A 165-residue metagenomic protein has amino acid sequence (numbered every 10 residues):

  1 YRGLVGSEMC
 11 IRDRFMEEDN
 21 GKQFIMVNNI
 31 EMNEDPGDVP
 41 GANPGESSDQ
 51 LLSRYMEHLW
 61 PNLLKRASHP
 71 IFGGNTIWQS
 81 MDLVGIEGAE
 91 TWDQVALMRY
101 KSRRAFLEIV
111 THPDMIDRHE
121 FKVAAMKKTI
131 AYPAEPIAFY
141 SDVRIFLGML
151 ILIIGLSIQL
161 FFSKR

Functional and structural regions predicted by a protein language model:
Y1-G6, C10: Single conserved hydrophobic/aromatic residue that forms the stacking wall/gate of nucleotide- or nucleobase-binding
R12-E18, W60-W92, K127-P136: Short, glycine- and small/hydrophobic-rich beta-strand elements in well-ordered beta-sheets
F24-N33: Active-site-flanking beta-strand signature of metal-NTP-handling nucleotidyl enzymes and homologous cyclase-like
D35-L64: Aromatic- and Gly/Pro-rich amphipathic surface segment
D38, S102-R118: Short amphipathic alpha-helices within nucleic acid-binding modules
A89-F106: Hydrophobic alpha-helical transmembrane segments
E120-F146: Short, aromatic-rich amphipathic segments at membrane interfaces that lie adjacent to a transmembrane helix or signal
A138-R165: C-terminal single-pass membrane-anchor helix
